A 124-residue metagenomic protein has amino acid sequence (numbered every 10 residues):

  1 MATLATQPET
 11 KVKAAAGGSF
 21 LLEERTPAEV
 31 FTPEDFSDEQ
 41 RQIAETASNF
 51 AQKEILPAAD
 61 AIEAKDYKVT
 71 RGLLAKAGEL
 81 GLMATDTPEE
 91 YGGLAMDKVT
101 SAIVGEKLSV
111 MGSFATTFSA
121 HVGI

Functional and structural regions predicted by a protein language model:
M1-E39: Intrinsic disorder at enzyme termini
A16, E79-I124: Internal helix-loop-helix
P33, P57-A64, V110, F114: General structural signal for alpha-helix termini and helix-helix connectors
E34-A58: Mature N-terminal segment immediately following signal peptide/propeptide cleavage in secreted/periplasmic
D35, E39, I43, I62-D66 (+2 more regions): Catalytic cores of large soluble enzymes that bind and process phosphate-bearing ligands
Q42, G72, V99: Conserved active-site and cofactor/substrate-binding residues in soluble primary-metabolism enzymes
T46-E54, K76, L80, K107: Generic, well-ordered alpha-helical scaffold segments in large soluble proteins
P57-E79: Short secondary-structure junction/hinge motifs that connect adjacent elements
